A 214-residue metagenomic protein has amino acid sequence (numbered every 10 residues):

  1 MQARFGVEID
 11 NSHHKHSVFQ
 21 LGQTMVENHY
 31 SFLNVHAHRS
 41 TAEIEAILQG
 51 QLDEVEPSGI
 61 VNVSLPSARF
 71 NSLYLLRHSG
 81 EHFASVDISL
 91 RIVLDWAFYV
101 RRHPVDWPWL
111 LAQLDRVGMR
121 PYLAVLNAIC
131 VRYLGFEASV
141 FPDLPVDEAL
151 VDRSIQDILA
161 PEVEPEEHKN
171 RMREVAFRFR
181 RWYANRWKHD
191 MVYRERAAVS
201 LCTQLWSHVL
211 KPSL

Functional and structural regions predicted by a protein language model:
M1-L214: Conserved NTP-donor binding/palm subdomain of two-metal-ion nucleotidyltransferases/polymerases, i.e., the charged
